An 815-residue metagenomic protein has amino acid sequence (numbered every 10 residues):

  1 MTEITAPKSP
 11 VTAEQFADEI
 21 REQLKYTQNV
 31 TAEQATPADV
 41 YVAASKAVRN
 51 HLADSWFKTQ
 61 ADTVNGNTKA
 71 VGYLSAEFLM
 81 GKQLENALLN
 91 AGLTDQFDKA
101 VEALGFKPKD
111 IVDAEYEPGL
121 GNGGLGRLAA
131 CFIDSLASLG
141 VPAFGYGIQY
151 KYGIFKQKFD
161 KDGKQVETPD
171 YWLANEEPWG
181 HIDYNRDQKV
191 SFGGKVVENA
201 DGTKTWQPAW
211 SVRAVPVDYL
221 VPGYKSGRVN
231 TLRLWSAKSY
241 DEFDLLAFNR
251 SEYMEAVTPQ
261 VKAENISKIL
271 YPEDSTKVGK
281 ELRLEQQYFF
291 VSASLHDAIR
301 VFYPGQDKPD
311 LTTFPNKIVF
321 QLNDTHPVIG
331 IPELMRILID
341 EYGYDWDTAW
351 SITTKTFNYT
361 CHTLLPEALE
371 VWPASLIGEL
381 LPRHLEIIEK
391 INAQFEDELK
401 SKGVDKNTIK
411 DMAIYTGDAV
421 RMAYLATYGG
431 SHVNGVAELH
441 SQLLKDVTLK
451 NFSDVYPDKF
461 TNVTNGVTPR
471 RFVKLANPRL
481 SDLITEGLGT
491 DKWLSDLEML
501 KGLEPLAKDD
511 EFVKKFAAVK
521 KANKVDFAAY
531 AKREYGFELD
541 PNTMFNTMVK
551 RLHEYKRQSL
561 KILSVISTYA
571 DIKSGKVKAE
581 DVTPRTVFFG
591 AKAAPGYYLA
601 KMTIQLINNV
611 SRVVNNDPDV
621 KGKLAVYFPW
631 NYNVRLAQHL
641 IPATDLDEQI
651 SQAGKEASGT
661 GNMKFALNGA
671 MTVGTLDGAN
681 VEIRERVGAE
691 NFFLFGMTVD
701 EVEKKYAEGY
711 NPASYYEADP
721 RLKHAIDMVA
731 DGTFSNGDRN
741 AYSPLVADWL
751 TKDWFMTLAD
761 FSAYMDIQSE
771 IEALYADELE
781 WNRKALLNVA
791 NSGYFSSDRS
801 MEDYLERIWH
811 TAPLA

Functional and structural regions predicted by a protein language model:
M1-A815: A conserved ligand/cofactor-binding region detector
